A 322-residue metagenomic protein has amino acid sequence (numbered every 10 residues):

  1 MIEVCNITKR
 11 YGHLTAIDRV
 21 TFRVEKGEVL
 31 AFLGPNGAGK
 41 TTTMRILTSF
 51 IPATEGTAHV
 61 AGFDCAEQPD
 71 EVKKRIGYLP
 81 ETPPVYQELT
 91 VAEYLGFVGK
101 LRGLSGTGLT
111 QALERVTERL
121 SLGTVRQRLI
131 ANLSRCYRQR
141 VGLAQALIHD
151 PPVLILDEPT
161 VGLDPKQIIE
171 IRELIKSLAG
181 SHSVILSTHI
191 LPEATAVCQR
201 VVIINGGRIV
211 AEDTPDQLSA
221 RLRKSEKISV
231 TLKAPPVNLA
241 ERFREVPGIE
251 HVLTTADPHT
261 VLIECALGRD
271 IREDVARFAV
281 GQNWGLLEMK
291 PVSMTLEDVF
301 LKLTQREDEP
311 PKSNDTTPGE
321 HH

Functional and structural regions predicted by a protein language model:
I2-C5, K9-N205, V210-A211: ABC transporter nucleotide-binding domains
K26, T124, L232-A234, C265-L267 (+1 more regions): Non-catalytic surface loops within mature trypsin-like serine protease
G77, G103, S121, G142 (+4 more regions): A generic structural signal for secondary-structure junctions that act as hinges or helix/strand caps at the edges
E114, N132, P258-H259, M294: Positions that flank functional sites
E173-A266: ABC transporter nucleotide-binding domain
L267-H322: C-terminal coupling/interaction segments
